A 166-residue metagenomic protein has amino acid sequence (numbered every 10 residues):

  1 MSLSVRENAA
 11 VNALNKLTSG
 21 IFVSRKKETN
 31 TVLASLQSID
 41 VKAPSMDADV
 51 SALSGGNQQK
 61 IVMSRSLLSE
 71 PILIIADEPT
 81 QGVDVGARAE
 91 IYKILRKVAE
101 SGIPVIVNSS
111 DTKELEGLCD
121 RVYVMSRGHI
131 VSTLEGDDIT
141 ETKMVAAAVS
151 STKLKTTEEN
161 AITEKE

Functional and structural regions predicted by a protein language model:
M1-E166: Glycine-rich phosphate-binding loops of nucleotide-dependent enzymes
